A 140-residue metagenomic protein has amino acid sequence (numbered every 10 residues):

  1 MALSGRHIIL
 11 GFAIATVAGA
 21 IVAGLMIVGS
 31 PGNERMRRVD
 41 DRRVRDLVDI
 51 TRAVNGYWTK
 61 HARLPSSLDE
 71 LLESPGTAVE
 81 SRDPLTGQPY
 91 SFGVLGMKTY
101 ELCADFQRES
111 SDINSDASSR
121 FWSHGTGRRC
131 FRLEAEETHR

Functional and structural regions predicted by a protein language model:
M1-A15: N-terminal Sec-pathway targeting helices
V17-R42: Amphipathic alpha-helical segments typified by the pilin-like N-terminal helix that continues immediately C-terminal
V39-D46, R63: Extracytoplasmic/periplasmic, Sec-exported soluble proteins
V48, R52-R140: Low-complexity, acidic interaction segments enriched in glycine
